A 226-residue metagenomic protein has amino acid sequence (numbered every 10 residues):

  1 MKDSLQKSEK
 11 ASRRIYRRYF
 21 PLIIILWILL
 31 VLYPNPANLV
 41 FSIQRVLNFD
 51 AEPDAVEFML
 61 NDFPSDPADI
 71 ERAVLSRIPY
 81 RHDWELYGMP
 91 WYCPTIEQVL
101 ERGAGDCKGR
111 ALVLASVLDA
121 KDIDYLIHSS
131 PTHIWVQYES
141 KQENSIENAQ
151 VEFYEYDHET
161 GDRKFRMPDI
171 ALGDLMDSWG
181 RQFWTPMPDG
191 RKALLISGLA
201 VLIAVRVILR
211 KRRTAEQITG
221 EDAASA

Functional and structural regions predicted by a protein language model:
M1-S42: Hydrophobic secretory-pathway targeting helix
K2, E9-I15, N35, D106 (+4 more regions): Alpha-helix initiation/capping motif
R18-L29, D177-A226: C-terminal single-pass membrane-anchor helix
I23, P131-I134, L175: Acidic, low-complexity intrinsically disordered regions
W27-G105, Q137-E159, D177: Secondary-structure boundary elements
N38-R45, E155-A193: Short, aromatic-rich amphipathic segments at membrane interfaces that lie adjacent to a transmembrane helix or signal
G109-D169: Hydrophobic/aromatic-rich core segments of domains that either
